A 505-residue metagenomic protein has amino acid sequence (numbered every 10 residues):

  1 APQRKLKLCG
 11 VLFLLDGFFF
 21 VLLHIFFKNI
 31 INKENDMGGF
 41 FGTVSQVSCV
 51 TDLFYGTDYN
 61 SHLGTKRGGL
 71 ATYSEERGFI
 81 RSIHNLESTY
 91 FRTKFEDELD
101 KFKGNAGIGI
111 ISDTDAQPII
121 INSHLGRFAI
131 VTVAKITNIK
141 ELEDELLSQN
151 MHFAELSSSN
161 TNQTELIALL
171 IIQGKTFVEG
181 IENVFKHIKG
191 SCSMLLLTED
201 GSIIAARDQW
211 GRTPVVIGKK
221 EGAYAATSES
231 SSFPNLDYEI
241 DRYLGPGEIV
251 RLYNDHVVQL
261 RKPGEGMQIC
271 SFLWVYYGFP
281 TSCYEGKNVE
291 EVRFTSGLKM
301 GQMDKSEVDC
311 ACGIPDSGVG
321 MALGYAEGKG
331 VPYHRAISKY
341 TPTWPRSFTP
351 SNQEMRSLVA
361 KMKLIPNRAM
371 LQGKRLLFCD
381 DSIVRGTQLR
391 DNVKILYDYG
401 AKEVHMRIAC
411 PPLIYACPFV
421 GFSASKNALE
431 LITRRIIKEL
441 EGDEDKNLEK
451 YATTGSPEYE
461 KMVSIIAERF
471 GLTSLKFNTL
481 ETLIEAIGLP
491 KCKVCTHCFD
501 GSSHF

Functional and structural regions predicted by a protein language model:
A1-Q3, C9-V11: Intrinsically disordered, low-complexity segments enriched in serine/proline and basic residues
V11-N29: Hydrophobic alpha-helical signal peptides and transmembrane signal-/tail-anchor segments that drive secretory-pathway
N32-G245, R251-V308, I314, E403: Conserved short alpha-helical segments that host acidic/polar catalytic motifs at enzyme active sites
S48-V50, N138, I203, R212-P214 (+7 more regions): Flexible loop/turn segments at secondary-structure boundaries
D200-S202, R207, D237-Y243, V393-F505: PRPP-dependent phosphoribosyltransferase catalytic core
V257-I269, G320-M321, E327-K329, R335: Terminal amphipathic helices with adjacent charged low-complexity linkers/tails
A311, G318-Y325, K329, Y333 (+2 more regions): Extended, hydrophobic alpha-helical segments in both membrane/secreted and soluble proteins
E327-L376, I414-K426: Short, glycine/charge-rich flexible loops or terminal/linker lids adjacent to PRPP-binding catalytic cores
